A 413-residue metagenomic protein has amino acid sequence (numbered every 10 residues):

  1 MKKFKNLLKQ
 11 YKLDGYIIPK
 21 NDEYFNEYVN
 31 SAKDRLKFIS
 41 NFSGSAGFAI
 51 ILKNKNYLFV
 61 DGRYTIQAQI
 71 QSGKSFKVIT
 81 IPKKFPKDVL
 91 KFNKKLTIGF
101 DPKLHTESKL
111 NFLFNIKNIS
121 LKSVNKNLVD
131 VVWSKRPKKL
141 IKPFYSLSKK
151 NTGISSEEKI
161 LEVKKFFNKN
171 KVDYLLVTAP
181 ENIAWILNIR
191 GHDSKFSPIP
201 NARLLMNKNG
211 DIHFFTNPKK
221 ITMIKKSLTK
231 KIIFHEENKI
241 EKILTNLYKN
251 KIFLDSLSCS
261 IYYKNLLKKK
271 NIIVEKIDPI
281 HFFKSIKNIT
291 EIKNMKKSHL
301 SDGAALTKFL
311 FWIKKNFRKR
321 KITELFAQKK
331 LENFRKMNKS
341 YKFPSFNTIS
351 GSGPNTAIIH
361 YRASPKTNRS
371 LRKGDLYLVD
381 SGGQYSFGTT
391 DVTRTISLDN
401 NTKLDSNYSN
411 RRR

Functional and structural regions predicted by a protein language model:
M1-R413: Active-site neighborhoods and metal-handling regions in enzymes and metal-associated proteins
